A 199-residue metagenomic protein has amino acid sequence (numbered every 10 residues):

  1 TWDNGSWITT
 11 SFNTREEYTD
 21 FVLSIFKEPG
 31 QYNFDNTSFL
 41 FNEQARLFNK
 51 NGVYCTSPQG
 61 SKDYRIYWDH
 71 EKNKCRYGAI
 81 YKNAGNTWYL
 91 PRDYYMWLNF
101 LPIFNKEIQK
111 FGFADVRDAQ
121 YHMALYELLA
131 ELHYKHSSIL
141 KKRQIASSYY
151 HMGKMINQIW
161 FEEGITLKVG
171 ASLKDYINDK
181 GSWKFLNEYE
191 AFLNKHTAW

Functional and structural regions predicted by a protein language model:
T1-W199: Phosphate/NTP-binding elements of NTP-utilizing enzymes
